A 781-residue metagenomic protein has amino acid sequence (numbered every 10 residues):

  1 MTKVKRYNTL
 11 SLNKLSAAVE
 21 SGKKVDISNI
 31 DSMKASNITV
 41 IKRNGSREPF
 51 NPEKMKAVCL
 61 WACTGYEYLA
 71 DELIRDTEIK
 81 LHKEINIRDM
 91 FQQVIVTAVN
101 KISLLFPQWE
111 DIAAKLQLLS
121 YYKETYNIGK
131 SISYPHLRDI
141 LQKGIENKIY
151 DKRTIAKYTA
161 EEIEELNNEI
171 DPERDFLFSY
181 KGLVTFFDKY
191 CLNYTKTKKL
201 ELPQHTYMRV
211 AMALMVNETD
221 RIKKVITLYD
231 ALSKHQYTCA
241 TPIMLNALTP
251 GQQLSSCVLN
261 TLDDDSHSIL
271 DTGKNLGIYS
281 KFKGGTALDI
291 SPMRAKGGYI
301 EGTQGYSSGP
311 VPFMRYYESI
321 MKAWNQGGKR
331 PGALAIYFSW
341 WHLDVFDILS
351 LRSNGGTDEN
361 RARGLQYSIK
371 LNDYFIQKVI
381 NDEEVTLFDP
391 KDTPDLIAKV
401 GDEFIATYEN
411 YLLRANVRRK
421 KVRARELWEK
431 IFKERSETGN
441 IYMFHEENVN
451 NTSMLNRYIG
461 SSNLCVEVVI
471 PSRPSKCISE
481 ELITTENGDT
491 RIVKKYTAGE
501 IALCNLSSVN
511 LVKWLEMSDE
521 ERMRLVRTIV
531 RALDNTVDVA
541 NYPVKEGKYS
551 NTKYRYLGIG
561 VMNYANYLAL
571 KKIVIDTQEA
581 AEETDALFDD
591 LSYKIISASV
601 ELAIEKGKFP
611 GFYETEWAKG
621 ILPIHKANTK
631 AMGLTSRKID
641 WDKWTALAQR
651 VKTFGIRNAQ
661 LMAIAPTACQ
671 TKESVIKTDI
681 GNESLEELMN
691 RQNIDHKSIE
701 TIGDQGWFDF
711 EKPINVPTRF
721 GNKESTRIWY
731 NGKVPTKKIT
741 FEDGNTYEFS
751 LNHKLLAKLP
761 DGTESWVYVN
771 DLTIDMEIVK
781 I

Functional and structural regions predicted by a protein language model:
T2-V675, W707, E748, I778-I781: Extended catalytic cores of very large enzyme megasubunits
L60, C669-I781: HINT superfamily self-processing domains
